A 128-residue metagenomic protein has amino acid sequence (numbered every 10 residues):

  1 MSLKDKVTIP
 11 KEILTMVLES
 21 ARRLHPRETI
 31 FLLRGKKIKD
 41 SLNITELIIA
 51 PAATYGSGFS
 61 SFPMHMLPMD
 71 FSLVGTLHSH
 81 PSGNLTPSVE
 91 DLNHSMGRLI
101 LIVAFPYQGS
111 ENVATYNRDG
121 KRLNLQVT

Functional and structural regions predicted by a protein language model:
M1-L73, P81-T128: Conserved beta-strand-loop surface patch within small alpha/beta domains used for substrate/adaptor or ligand engagement
